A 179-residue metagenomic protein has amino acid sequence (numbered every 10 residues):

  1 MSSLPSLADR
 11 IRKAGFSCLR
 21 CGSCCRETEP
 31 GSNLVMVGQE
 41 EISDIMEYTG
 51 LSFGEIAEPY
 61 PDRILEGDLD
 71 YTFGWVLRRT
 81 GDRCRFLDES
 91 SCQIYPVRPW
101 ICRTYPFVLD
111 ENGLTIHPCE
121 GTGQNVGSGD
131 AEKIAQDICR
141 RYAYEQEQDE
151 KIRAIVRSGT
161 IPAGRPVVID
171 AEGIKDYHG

Functional and structural regions predicted by a protein language model:
M1-G179: Short loop/turn segments that flank or connect secondary-structure elements
